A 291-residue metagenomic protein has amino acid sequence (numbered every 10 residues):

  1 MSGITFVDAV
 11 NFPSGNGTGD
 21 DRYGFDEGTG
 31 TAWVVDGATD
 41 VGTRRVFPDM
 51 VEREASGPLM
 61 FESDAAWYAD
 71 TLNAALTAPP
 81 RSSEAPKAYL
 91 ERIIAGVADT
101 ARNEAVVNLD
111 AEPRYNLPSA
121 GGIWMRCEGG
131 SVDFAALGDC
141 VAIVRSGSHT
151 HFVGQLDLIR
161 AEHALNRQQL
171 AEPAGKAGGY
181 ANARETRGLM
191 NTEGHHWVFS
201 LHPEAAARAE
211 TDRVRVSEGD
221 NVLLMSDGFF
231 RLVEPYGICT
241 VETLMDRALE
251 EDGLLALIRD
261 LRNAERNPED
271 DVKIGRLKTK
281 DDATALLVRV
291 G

Functional and structural regions predicted by a protein language model:
M1-G291: PP2C/PPM-type serine/threonine phosphatase catalytic domain
